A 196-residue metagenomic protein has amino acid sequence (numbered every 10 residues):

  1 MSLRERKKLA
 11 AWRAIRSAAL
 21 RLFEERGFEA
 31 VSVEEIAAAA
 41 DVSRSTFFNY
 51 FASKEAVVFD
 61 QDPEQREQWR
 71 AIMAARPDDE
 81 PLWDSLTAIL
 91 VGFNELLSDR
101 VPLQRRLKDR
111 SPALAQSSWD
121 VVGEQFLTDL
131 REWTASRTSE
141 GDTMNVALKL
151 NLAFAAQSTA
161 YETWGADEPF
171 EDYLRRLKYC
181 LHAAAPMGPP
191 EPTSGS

Functional and structural regions predicted by a protein language model:
M1-K8, G188-S196: N-terminal intrinsically disordered/low-complexity leader segments
M1-R26, A30-V42, Q68: Basic, helix-initiating cap at the start of DNA-binding domains
A10, E55-Q65, V122: Alpha-helical DNA-contacting segments of helix-turn-helix folds
S17, E35, N49, F59 (+1 more regions): DNA-binding alpha-helical recognition surfaces that contact promoter or target DNA
D41-F51: Short hydrophobic/aromatic patch on the recognition helix
E67-L107: Hydrophobic alpha-helical connector segments
A113-S139, T143-N151: Amphipathic alpha-helical packing segments from all-alpha helical-bundle domains
S136-L181: Hydrophobic/aromatic-rich alpha-helical bundle segments in the mid-to-C-terminal region
